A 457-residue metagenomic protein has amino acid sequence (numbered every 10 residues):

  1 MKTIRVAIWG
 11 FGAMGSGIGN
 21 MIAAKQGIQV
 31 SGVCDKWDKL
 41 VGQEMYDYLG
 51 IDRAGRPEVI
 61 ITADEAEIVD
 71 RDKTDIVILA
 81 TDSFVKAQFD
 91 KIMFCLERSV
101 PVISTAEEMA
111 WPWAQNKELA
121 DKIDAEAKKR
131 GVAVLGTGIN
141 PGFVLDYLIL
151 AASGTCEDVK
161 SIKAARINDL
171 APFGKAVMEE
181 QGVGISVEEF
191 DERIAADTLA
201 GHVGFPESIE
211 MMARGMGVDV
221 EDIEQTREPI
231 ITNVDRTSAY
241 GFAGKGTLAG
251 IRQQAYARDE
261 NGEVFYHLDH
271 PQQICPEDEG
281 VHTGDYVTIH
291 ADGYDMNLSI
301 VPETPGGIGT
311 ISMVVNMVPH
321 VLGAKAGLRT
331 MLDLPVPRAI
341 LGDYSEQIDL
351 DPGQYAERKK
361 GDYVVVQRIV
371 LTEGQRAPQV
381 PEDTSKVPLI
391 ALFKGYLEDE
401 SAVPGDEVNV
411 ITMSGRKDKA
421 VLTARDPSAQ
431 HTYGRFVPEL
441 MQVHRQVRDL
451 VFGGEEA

Functional and structural regions predicted by a protein language model:
M1-E97, G217, H320: N-terminal glycine-/serine-/threonine-rich beta1-alpha1-beta2 phosphate-ribose binding loop of Rossmann-like
W9, A13, S153-D278, T283-D285 (+2 more regions): Active-site-lining helix/loop region of Rossmann-like oxidoreductase modules
S83, I92-N116: ADP-ribose/adenylate-binding Rossmann-like module
E107-V132: Rossmann-fold NAD(P)-binding glycine/threonine-rich loop
I274-P352: C-terminal helical cap and adjacent loop that interface with cofactors, partners, or active-site loops
I369-L371, R425-H431: Short, conserved beta-turn/loop elements at beta-strand boundaries and strand-helix junctions
R376-A377, S428-P438: Short, solvent-exposed secondary-structure boundary/capping segments
G395-K419, G434-A457: Glycine- and charge-enriched low-complexity intrinsically disordered segments
